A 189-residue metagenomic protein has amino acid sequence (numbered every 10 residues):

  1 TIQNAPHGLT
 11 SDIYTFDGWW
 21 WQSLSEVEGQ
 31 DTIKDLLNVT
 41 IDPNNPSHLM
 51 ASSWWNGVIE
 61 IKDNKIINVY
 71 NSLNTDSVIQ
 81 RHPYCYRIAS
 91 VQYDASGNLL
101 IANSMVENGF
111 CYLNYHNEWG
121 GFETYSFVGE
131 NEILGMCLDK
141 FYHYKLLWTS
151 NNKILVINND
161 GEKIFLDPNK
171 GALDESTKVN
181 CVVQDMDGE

Functional and structural regions predicted by a protein language model:
T1-E189: Carboxylate-rich, polar loop motifs that coordinate divalent cations or form catalytic acidic clusters
